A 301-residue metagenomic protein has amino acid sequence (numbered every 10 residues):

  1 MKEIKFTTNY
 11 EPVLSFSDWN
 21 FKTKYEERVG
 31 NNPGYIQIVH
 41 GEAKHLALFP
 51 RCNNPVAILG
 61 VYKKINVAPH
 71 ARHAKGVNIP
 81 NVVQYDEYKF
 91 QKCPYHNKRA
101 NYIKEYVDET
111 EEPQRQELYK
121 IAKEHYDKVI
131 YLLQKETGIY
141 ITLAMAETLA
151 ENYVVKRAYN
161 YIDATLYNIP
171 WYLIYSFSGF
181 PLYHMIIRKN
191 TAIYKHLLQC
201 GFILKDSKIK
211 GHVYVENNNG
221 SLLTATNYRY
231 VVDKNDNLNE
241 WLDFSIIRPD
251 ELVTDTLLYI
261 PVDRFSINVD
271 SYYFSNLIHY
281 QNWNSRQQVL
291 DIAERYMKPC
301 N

Functional and structural regions predicted by a protein language model:
M1-P113: N-terminal cysteine/histidine-rich coordination modules
M1-T8, Q116-E124, V232-L238: Intrinsically disordered, low-complexity N-terminal extensions of nucleic-acid-metabolism proteins
T7-T8, T23, I38, N53 (+9 more regions): Residue-identity detector for threonine
S15-S17, G138-T142, P261-D270: Helix N-terminus capping/helix-initiation residues
H40, H45, H70-H73, H96 (+6 more regions): Histidine (H) residue identity feature
A74-I186: Domain-exit/linker segments immediately C-terminal to small folded modules
E147-N301: Intrinsically disordered, low-complexity regulatory regions
